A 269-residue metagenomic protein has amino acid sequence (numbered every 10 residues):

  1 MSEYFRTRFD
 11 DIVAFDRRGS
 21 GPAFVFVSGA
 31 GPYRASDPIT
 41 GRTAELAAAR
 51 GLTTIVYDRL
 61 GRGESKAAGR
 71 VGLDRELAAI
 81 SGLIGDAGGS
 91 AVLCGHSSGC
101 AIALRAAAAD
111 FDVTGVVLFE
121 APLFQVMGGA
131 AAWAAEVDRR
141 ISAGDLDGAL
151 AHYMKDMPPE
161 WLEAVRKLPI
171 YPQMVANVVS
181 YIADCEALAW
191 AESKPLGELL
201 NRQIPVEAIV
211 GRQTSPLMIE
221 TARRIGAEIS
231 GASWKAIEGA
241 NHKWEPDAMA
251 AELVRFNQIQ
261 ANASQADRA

Functional and structural regions predicted by a protein language model:
Y4-K66: Conserved HGGG/HGGXW glycine-rich cap/lid loop of the alpha/beta-hydrolase fold
A44-E45, T53-V92: Active-site loop/oxyanion-hole signature of alpha/beta-hydrolase fold enzymes
L93-G95, F119: Short beta-strand immediately N-terminal to the catalytic nucleophile in serine-hydrolase-like folds
G95-G99, A103: Gly/Ala-rich beta-loop-alpha elbow adjacent to hydrolase catalytic centers
L104-A143: Flexible "cap/lid" loop of the alpha/beta hydrolase fold
D145-I182: Conserved alpha/beta-hydrolase catalytic His-Asp/Glu region
I170-A227, A236-A240, W244-P246: Conserved serine/cysteine hydrolase catalytic core
G231-A269: Catalytic active-site module of serine/aspartate enzymes centered on a nucleophile-bearing elbow/loop
